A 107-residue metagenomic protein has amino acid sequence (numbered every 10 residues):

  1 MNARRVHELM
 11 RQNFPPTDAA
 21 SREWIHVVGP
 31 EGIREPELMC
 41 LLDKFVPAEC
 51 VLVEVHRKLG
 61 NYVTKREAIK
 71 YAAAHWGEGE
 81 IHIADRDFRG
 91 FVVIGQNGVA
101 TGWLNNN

Functional and structural regions predicted by a protein language model:
M1-N107: Structured alpha/beta or helical-core interaction and ligand-binding surfaces enriched in interleaved
